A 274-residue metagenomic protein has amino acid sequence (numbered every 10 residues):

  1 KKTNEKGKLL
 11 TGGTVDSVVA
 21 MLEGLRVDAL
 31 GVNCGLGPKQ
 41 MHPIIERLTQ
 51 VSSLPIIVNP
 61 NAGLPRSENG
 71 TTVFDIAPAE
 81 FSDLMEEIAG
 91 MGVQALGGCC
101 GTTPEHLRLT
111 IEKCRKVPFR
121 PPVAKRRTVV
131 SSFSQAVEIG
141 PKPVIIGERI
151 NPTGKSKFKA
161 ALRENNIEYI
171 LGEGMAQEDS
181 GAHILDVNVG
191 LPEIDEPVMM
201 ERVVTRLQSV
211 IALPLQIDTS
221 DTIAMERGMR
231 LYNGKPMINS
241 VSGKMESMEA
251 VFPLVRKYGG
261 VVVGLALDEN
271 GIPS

Functional and structural regions predicted by a protein language model:
K1-S274: Domain-level signal for soluble alpha/beta catalytic cores
